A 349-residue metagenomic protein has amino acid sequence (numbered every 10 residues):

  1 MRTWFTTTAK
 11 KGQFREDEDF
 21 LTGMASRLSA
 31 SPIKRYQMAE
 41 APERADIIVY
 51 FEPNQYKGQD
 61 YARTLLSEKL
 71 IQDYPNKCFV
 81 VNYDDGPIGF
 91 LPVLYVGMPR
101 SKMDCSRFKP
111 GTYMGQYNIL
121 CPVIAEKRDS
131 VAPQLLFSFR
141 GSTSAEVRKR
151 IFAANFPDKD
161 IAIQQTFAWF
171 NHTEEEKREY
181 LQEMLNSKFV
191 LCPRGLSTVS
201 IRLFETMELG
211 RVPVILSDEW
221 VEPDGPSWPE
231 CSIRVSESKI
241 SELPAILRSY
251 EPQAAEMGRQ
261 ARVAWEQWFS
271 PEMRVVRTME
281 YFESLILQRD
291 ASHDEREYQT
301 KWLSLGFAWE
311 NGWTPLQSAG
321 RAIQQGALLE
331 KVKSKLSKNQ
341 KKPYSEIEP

Functional and structural regions predicted by a protein language model:
M1-I201, E208-L209, S217-C231, Y250 (+7 more regions): Nucleotide-sugar donor-binding catalytic core of glycosyltransferases
F137, L243, E256-E266: Short amphipathic alpha-helix in glycosyltransferases
V212: Residue-level detector of anion-binding/catalytic polar loops
C231-V235, D294-E295: Contiguous, function-dense segments enriched for cysteine-driven chemistry and partner/ligand-binding capacity
V235-A255: C-terminal "capping" alpha-helix adjacent to the active site of nucleotide-linked donor transferases in cell-envelope
R259-V263, R277, D290-W302: Short, flexible loop/turn segments with low-complexity composition
R296-P349: Membrane-proximal basic amphipathic "stem/tether" segments
